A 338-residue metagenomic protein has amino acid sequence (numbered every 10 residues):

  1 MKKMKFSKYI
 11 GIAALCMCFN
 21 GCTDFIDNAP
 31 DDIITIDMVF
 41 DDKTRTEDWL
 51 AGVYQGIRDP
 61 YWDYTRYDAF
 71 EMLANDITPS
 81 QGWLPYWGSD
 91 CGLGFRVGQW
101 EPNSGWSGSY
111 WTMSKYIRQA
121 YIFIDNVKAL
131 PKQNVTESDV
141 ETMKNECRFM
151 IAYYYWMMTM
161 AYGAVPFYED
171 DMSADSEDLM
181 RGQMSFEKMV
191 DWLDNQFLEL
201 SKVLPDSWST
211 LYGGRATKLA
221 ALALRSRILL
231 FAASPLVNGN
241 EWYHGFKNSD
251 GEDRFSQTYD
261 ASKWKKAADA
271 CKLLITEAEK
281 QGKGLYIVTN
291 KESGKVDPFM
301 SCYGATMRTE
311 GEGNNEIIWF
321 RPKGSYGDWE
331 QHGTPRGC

Functional and structural regions predicted by a protein language model:
M1-D31: Bacterial Sec-dependent N-terminal signal peptides
C22-E71, K247: Membrane-proximal, proline-rich intrinsically disordered regions
K43-T44, L50, Y54, R58-Y61 (+6 more regions): Elongated scaffold/linker segments in the mid-to-C-terminal portions of large proteins
E47-Y61, T65, W83-Y162, S176-G213: Conserved, well-structured interaction surfaces
M157-M160, A164-P166, I228-N240: Short coil/turn linking the two alpha-helices of tandem helical-hairpin repeats
R225, A232, D260-K263: Active-site neighborhood of glycoside hydrolase catalytic domains
G239-T258: A solvent-exposed, charged loop/short amphipathic helix patch at secondary-structure junctions
